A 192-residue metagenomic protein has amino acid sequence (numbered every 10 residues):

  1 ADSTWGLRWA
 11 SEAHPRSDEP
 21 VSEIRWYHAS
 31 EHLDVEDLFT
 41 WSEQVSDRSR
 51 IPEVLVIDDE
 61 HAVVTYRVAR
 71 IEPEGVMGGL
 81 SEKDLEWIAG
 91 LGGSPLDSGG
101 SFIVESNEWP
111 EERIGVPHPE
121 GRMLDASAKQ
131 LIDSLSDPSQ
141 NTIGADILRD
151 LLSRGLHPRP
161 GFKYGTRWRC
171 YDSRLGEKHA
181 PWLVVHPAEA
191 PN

Functional and structural regions predicted by a protein language model:
A1-T166, C170-N192: Long Lys/Arg-rich low-complexity intrinsically disordered regions in nucleic-acid-associated proteins
